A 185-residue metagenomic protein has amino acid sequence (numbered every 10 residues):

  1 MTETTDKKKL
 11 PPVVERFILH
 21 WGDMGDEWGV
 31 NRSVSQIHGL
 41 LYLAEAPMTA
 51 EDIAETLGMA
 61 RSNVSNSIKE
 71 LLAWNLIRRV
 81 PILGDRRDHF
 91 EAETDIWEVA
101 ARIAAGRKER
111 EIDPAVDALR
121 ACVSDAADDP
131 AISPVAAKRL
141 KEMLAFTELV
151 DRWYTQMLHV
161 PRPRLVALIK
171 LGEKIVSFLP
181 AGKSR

Functional and structural regions predicted by a protein language model:
M1-E27: N-terminal leader segment of winged-helix/HTH proteins
E27-W28, Y42-E45: Short helix-capping/hinge SLiMs at alpha-helix to coil transitions
W28-S33, T49, I82-I103: Short, cationic-aromatic polyanion-contact patches
D52-G58, L71: A short acidic, leucine-rich amphipathic alpha-helix
N75: Glycine-centered, phosphate/nucleic-acid-interacting loop/turn motifs that mediate DNA/RNA or nucleotide
W97-E142: Amphipathic alpha-helical dimerization/coiled-coil segments that flank or bridge DNA-binding/regulatory modules
A126-R185: C-terminal regulatory/oligomerization modules of transcriptional regulators
